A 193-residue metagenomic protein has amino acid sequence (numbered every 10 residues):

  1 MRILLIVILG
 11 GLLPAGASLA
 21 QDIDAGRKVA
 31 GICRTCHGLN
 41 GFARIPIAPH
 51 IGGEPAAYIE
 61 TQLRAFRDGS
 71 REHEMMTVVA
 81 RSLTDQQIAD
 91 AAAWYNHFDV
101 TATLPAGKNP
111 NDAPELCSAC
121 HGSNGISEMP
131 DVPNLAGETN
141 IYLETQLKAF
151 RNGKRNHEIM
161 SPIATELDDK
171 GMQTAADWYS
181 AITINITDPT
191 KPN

Functional and structural regions predicted by a protein language model:
L4-A15: Bacterial N-terminal signal peptides
P14-A30, F42-I47, A92-P114, E128 (+1 more regions): Electrostatic cytochrome c docking/interface patches
A25, Y58, M75-V78, Q87-D90 (+4 more regions): Extracytoplasmic/secreted proteins, especially bacterial periplasmic and envelope-associated proteins
R27, G41-D68, T77-S82, S118 (+3 more regions): Gly/Gly-Pro-rich "capping" loops immediately C-terminal to redox-active cysteine motifs in periplasmic/lumenal
C33-N40, A91, P114-G125, A175: The canonical Cys-X-X-Cys-His
F42-A43, E72, H97-K108, S123-N134 (+3 more regions): Inter-heme linker and motif-flanking segments adjacent to c-type heme-binding CXXCH motifs in c-type cytochromes
R81-T103, I141, T165-K191: C-terminal capping alpha-helices of c-type cytochrome domains
